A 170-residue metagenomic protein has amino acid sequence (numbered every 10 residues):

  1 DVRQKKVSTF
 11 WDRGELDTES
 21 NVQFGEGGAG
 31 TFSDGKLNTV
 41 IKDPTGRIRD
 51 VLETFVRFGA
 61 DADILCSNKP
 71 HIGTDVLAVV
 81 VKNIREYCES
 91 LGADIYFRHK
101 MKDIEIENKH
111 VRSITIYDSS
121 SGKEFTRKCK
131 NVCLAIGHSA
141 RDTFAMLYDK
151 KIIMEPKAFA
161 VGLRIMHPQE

Functional and structural regions predicted by a protein language model:
D1-F32, K36, V40-E170: Residues forming the flavin
